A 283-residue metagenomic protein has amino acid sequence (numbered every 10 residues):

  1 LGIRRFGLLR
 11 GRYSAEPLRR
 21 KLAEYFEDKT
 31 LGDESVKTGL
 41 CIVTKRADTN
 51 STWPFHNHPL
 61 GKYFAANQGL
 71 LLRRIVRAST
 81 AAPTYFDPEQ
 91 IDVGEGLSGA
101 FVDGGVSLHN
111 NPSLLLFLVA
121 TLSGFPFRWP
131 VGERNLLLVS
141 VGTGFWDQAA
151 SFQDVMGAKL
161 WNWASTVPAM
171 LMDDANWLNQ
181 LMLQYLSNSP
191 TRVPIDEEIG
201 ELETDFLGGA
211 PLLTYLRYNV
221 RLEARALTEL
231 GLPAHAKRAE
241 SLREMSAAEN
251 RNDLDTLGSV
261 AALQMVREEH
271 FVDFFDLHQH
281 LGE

Functional and structural regions predicted by a protein language model:
L1-E283: Patatin-like phospholipase
